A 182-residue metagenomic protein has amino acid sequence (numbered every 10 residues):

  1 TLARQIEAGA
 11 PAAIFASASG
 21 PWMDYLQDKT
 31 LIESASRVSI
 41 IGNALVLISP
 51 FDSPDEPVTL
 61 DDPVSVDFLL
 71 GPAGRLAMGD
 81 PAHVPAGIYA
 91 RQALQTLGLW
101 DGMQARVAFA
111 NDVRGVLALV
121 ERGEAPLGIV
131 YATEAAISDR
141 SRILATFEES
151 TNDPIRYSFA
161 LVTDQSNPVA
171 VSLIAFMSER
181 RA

Functional and structural regions predicted by a protein language model:
T1-P11, F15-G20, D24-A182: Exported/periplasmic ABC-transporter solute-binding proteins
